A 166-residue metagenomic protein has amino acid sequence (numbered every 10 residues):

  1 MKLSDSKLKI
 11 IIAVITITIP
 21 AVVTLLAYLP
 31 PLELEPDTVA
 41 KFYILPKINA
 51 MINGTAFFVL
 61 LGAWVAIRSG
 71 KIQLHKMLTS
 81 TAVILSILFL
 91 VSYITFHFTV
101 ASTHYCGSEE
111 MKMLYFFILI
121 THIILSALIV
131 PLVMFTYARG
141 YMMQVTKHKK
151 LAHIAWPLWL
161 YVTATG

Functional and structural regions predicted by a protein language model:
M1-G166: Alpha-helical membrane insertion/targeting regions
